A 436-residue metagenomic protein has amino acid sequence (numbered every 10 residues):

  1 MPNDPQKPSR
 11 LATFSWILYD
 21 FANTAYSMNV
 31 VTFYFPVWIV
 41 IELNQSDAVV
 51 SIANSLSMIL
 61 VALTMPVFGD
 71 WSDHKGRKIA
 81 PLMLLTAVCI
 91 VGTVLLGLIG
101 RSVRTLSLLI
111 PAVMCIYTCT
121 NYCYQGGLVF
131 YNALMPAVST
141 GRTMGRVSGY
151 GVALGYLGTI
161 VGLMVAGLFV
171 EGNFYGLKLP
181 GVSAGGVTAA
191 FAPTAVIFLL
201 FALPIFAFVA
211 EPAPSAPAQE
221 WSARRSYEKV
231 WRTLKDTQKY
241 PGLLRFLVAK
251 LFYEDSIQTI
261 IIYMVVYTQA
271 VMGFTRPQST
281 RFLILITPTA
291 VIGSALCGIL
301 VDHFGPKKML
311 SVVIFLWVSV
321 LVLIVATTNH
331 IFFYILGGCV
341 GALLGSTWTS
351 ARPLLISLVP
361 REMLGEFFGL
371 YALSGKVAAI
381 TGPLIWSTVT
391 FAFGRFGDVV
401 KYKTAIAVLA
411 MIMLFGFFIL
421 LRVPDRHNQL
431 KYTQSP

Functional and structural regions predicted by a protein language model:
P2-T13, E211-V248: Juxtamembrane intracellular "pre-TM" segments in multi-pass secondary transporters
N3-M58, G242-T275, S279-F282: Helix-loop boundary and gating motifs at the non-cytosolic
L63-R77, I292-P306, T390: Helix-to-loop junctions at the C-terminal end of transmembrane segments in multipass secondary transporters
K78, V170-V196, T388-M413: A membrane-interface helix-boundary motif in multi-pass transporters
A80-L95, K308-L323: Structural signature of the two symmetry-related core transmembrane helices
G92, I99, T105-G127, F332-S346: Hydrophobic core of transmembrane alpha-helices in multi-pass small-molecule transporters, especially MFS/SLC-type
G97-L98, I197-F208, A407-P436: Multi-pass alpha-helical transporter architecture, strongest for 12-TM Major Facilitator/SLC carriers used
G126-S139, S346-P360: Intracellular juxtamembrane helix-capping segments at the cytosolic ends of symmetry-related transmembrane helices
